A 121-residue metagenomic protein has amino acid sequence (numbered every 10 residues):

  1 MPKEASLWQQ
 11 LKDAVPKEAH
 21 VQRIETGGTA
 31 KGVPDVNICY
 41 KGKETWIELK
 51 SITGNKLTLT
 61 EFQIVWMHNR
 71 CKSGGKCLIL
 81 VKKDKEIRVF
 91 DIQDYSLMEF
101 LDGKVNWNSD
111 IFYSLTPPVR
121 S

Functional and structural regions predicted by a protein language model:
M1-G27: Acidic-basic catalytic patches of nuclease active cores, encompassing PD-(D/E)XK and other metal-cofactor nuclease
I24, W46-L49, L80: Short, conserved beta-strand edge motifs with alternating hydrophobic and charged residues
G32: Beta-rich catalytic cores
V36-I38, K43-T53: Conserved catalytic cores of phosphodiester-cleaving nucleases, focusing on short active-site segments
T45, T53-I64: Active-site-adjacent loop/helix micro-motif of nuclease/hydrolase catalytic cores
C71-S96: Nucleic-acid nuclease catalytic cores
L101-S121: Charged phosphate-binding loop/patch that engages nucleotide di/tri-phosphates or the phosphate backbone of nucleic
